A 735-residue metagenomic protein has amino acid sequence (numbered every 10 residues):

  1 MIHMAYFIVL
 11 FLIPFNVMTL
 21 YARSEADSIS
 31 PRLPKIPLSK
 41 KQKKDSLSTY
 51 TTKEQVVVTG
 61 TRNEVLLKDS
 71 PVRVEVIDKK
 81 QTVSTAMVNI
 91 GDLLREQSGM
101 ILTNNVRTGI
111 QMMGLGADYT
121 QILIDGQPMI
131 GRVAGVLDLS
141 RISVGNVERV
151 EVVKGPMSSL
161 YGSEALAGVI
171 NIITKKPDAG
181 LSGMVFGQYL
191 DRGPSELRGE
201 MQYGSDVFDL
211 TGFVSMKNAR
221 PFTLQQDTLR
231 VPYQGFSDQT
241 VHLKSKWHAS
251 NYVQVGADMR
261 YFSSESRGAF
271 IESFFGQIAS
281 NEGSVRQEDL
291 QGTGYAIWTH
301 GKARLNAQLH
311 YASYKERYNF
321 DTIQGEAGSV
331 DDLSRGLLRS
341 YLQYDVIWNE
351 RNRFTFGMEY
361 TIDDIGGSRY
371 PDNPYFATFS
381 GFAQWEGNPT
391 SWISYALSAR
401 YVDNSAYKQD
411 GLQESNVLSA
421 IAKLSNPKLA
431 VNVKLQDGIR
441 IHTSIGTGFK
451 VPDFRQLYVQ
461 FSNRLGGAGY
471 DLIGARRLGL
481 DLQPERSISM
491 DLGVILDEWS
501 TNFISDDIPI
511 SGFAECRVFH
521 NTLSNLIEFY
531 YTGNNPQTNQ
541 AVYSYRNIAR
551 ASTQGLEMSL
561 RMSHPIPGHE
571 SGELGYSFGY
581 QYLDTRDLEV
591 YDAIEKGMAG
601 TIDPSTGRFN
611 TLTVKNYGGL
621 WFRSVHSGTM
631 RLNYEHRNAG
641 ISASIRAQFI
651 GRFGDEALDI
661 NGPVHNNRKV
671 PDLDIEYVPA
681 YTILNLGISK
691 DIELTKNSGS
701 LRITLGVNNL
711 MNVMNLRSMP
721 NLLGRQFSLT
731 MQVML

Functional and structural regions predicted by a protein language model:
V88-L93, T108-Q111, L123, D138-S143 (+3 more regions): N-terminal periplasmic accessory domains that precede and gate Gram-negative outer-membrane beta-barrel machines
P128-K154: Short acidic/polar hinge/loop motifs at secondary-structure boundaries that mediate gating or recognition
Y189-N218, T228-E265, S284-R304, L342-F354 (+2 more regions): Transmembrane beta-barrel wall of Gram-negative outer-membrane proteins
D206-F208, K302-F320, K434, H442-S444 (+2 more regions): Membrane-embedded beta-barrel scaffold of Gram-negative outer-membrane proteins
A219-T223, P232-D238, Y252-L305, L309-G336 (+1 more regions): Flexible loop and strand-edge segments within Gram-negative outer membrane beta-barrel domains
K246-A249, W385, T443, P484 (+3 more regions): Conserved C-terminal beta-signal and adjacent last beta-strands/turns of outer-membrane beta-barrel proteins
S391, D507-F513, R517-T522, A541-L658: Gram-negative outer-membrane beta-barrel transporters
D403-S415, S419, V433, D437-M490 (+4 more regions): Surface-exposed extracellular loop regions of Gram-negative outer-membrane beta-barrel proteins, predominantly
